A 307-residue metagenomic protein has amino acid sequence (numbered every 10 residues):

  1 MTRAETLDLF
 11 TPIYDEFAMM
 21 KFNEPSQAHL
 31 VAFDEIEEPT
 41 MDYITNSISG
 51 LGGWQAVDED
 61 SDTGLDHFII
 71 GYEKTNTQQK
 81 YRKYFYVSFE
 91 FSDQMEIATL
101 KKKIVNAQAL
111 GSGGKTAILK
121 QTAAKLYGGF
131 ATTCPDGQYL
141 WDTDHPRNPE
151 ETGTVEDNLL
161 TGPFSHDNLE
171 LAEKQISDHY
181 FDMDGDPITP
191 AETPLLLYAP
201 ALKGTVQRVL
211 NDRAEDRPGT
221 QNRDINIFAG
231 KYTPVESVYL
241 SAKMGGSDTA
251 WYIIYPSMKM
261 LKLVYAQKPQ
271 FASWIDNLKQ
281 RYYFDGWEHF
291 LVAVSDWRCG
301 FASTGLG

Functional and structural regions predicted by a protein language model:
M1-Y43, K259-L261, Q267-I275: N-terminal catalytic cores of peptidoglycan-degrading enzymes
L7, T143-F181, L195, A201-G307: Sequence/fold signature of self-assembling virion shell proteins
M19-Y81: Assembly/oligomerization interface modules of large self-assembling protein complexes
Y72, T77, F91-K102: Alpha-helix boundary/capping segments in eukaryotic regulatory proteins
Q79-Q94, T152, P190-L195: Glycine-rich, often proline-containing surface loops adjacent to acidic residues and nearby aromatics that form
M95-I104, S112-D178: Alpha-helical scaffold segments that mediate packing/assembly in large oligomeric complexes
F130-A131, D182-T189: Surface-exposed acidic, glycine-flexible loop patches that form ligand/cofactor-binding and adhesion interfaces
